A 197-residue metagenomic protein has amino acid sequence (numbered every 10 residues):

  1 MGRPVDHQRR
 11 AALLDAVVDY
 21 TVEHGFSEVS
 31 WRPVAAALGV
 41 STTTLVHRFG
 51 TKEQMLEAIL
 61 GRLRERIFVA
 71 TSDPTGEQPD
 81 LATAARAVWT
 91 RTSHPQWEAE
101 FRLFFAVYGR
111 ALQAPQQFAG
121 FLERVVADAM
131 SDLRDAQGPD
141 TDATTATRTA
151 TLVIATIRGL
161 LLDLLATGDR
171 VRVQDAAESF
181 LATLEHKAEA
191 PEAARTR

Functional and structural regions predicted by a protein language model:
D6: Extreme N-terminal segment that seeds HTH/winged-HTH DNA-binding domains in transcriptional regulators
A12, A16-A58: Helix-turn-helix
A12, A16-E23, V69-A70, L103 (+2 more regions): Solvent-exposed, amphipathic alpha-helical segments
A12, Q54, T83, A87 (+5 more regions): Amphipathic alpha-helical interaction segments
A58, V69-F101, T149-V153: Hydrophobic alpha-helical connector segments
G61-I67: Short, basic, alpha-helical segments at the C-terminal edge of helix-turn-helix-like DNA-binding modules
T83, P95-E123: Amphipathic alpha-helical segments used for helix-helix packing
Q116-R124, Q137-R197: Hydrophobic/aromatic-rich alpha-helical bundle segments in the mid-to-C-terminal region
